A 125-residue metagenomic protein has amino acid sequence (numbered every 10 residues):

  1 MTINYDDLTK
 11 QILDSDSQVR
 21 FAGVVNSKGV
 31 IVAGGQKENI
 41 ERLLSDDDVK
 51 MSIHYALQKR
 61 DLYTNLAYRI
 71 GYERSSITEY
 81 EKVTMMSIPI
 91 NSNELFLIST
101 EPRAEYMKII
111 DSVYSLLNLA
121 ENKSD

Functional and structural regions predicted by a protein language model:
M1-D125: Non-catalytic interaction/Regulatory regions outside core domains
